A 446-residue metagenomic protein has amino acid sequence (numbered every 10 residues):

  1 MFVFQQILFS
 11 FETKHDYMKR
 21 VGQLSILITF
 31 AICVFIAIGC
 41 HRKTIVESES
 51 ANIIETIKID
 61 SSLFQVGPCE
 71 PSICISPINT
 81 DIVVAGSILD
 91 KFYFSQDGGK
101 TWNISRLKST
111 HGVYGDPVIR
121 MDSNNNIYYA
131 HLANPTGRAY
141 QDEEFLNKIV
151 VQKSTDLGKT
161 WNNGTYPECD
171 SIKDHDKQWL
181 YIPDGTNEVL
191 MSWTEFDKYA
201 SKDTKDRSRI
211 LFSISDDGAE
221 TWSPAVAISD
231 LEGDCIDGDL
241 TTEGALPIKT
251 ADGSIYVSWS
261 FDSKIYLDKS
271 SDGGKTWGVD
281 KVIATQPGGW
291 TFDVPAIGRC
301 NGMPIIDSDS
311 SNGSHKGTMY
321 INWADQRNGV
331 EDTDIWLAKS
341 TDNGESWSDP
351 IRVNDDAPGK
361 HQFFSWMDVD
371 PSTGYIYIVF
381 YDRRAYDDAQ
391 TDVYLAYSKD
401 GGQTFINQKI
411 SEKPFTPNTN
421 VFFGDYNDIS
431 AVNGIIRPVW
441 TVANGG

Functional and structural regions predicted by a protein language model:
F2, R20-V21, C33, I45: Detector for intrinsically disordered, low-structure N-terminal pre-sequences
Q6, H15: Cationic, low-complexity basic patches in intrinsically disordered or flexible, solvent-exposed regions
T13, T29-A31: Ala/Thr-enriched low-complexity intrinsically disordered regions
D16-L27: Bacterial N-terminal signal peptides that target proteins for export
I36-G39: C-terminal motif of bacterial Sec signal peptides marking the signal peptidase cleavage site
K43-G446: C-terminal PAP-associated
